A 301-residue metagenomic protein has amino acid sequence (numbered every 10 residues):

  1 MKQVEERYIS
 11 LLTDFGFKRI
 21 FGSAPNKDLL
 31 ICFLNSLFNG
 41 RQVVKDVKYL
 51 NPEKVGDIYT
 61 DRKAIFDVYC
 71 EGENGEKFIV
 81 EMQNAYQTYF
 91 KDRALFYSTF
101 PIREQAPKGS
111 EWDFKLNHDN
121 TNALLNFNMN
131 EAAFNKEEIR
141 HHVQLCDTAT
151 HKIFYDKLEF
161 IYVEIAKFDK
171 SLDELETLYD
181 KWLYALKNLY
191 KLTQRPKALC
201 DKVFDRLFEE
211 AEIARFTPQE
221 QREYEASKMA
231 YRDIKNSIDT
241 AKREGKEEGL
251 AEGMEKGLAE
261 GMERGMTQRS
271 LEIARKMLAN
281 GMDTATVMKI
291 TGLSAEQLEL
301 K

Functional and structural regions predicted by a protein language model:
M1-K301: Elongated, amphipathic alpha-helical interaction scaffolds
